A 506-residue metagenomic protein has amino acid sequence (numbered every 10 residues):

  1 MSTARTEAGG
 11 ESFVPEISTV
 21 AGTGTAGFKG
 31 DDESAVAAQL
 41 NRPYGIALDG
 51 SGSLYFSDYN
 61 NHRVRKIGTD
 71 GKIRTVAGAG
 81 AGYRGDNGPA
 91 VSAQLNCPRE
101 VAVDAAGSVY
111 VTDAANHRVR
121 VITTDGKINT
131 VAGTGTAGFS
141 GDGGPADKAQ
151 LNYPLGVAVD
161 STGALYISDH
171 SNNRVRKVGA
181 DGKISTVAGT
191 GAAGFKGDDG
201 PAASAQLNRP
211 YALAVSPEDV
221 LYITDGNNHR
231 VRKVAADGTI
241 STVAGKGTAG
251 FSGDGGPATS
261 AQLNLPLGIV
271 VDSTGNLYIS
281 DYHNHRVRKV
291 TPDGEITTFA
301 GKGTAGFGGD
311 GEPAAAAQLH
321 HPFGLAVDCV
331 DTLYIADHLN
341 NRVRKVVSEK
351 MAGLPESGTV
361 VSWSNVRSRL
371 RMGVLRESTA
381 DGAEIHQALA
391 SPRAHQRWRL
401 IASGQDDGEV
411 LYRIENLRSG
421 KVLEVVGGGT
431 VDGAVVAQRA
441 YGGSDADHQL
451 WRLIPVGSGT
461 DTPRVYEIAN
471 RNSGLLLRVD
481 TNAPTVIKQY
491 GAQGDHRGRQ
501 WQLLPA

Functional and structural regions predicted by a protein language model:
F13-R42, K72-C97, K127-Y153, K183-R209 (+2 more regions): Gly/Pro-rich loop segments of beta-rich domains
L48-S51, V103-A106, V159-T162, V215-E218 (+2 more regions): Residue-level detector of Asp-centered blade-edge/turn motifs that repeat once per structural unit in beta-propeller
S53-Y55, S108-Y110, A164-Y166, L221-Y222 (+2 more regions): Conserved beta-propeller blade signature
Y59, A114, H170, G226 (+4 more regions): Short loop/turn segments immediately following the C-termini of beta-strands
H62-K66, K72, H117-V121, K127 (+5 more regions): A short loop-to-beta-strand structural motif that recurs across blades of beta-propeller domains
H321-M351, L504: Blade-level signature of beta-propeller repeat domains, shared across WD40, Kelch, NHL, RCC1 and BNR/Asp-box propellers
A352-T379, R397-V431, A446-A483, Q500-A506: Extracellular glycan-recognition/adhesion modules and their associated mucin-like linkers
